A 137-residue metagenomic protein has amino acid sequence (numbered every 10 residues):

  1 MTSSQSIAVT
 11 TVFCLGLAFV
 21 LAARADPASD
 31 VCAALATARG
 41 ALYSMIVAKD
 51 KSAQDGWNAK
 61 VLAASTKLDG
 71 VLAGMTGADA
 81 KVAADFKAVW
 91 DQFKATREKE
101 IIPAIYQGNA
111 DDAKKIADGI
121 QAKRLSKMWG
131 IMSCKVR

Functional and structural regions predicted by a protein language model:
M1-T11: Bacterial N-terminal signal peptides that target proteins for export
T10-A18: Bacterial N-terminal signal peptides
F19-A25: Sec/Tat signal peptide C-region and signal peptidase I cleavage site
D26-A84, A104-D118: Membrane-proximal N-terminal soluble sensing/regulatory segments of transmembrane proteins
Q92-K99: Extended, amphipathic, non-transmembrane alpha-helical segments
I116-R137: Extracytoplasmic
